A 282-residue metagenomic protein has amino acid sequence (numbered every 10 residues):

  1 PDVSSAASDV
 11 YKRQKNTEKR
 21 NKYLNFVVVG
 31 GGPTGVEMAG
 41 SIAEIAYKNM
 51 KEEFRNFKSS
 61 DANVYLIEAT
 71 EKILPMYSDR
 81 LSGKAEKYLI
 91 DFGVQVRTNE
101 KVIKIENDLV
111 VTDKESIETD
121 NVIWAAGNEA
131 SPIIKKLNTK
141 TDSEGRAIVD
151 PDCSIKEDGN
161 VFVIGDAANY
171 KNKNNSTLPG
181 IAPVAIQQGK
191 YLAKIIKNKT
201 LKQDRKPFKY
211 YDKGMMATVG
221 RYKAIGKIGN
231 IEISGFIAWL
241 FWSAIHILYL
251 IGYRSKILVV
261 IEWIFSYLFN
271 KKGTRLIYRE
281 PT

Functional and structural regions predicted by a protein language model:
P1, V29, V36, I67 (+1 more regions): Active-site flanking residues adjacent to catalytic metal/cofactor-binding acidic residues
P1-A7, Y11: Single conserved hydrophobic/aromatic residue that forms the stacking wall/gate of nucleotide- or nucleobase-binding
D9-S59: Rossmann-like NAD(P)H-binding beta-loop-alpha module
A43-P151, I155-E157, R205: A Rossmann-like FAD-binding core segment of flavoenzymes
S154-T177, L240-W242: Short FAD-binding loop at a beta-strand-to-alpha-helix junction that anchors the flavin cofactor in diverse
V161, N169, T177-N198: Conserved mid-domain beta->alpha element of the FAD-binding
Q188, A193-T282: C-terminal, flexible cofactor-proximal segment of oxidoreductases
